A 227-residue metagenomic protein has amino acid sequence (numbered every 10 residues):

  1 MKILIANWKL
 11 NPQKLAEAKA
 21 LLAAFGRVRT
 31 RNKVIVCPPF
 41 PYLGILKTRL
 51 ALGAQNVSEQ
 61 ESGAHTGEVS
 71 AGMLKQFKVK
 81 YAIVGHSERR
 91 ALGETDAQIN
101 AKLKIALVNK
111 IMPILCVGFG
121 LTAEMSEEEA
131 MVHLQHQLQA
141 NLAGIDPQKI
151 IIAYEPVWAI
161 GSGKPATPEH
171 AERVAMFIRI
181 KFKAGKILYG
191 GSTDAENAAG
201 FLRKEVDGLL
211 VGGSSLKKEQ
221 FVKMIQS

Functional and structural regions predicted by a protein language model:
M1-S227: Active-site loop-to-helix "anion-binding N-cap" substructures in soluble metabolic enzymes
